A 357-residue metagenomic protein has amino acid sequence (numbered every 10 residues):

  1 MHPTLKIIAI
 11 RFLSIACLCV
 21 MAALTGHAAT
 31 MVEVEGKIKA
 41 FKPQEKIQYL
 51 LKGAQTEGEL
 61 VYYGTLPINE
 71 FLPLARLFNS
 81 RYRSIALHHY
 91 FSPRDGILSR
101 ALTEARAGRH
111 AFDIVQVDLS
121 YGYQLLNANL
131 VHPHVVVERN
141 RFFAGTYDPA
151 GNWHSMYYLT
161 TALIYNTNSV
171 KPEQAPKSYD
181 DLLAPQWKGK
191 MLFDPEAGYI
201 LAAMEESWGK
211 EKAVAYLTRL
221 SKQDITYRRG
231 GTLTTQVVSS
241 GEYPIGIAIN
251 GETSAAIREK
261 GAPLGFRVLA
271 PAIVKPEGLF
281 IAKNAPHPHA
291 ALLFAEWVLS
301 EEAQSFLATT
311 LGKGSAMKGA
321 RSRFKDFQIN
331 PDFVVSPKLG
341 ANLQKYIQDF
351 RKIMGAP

Functional and structural regions predicted by a protein language model:
R11-A23: Bacterial N-terminal signal peptides
A28-V34, I38-V61, S80, L183-K188: Immediate post-signal peptide segment of exported/extracytoplasmic ligand-binding proteins
V61-R76, H88-A105, R109-E242: Extracytoplasmic ligand-binding site segments that recognize negatively charged/polar headgroups
Y121-Q124, P244-P263: A ligand-binding cleft/hinge motif common to bilobed small-molecule-binding domains
A144-G145, Y158-T160, L217-S221, I225-R228 (+3 more regions): Periplasmic-binding protein-like
A162-S169, E205-S207, K275-A290, F306-T310: A bilobed periplasmic-binding-protein/Venus flytrap-type ligand-binding module shared by bacterial periplasmic
W187-E196, V298-A320: Periplasmic-binding protein-like
R321-P357: Extracellular/periplasmic bilobal clamshell ligand-binding domains
